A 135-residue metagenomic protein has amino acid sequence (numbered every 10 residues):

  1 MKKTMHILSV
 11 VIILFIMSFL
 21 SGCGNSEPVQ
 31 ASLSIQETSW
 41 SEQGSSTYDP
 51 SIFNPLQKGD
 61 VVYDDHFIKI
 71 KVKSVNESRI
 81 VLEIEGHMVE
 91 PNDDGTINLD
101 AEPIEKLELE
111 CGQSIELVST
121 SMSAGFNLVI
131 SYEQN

Functional and structural regions predicted by a protein language model:
M1-S21: Sec-dependent bacterial lipoprotein signal peptides
C23-N135: Surface-exposed, beta-sheet-biased, low-hydrophobicity segments with strongly acidic/polar composition
